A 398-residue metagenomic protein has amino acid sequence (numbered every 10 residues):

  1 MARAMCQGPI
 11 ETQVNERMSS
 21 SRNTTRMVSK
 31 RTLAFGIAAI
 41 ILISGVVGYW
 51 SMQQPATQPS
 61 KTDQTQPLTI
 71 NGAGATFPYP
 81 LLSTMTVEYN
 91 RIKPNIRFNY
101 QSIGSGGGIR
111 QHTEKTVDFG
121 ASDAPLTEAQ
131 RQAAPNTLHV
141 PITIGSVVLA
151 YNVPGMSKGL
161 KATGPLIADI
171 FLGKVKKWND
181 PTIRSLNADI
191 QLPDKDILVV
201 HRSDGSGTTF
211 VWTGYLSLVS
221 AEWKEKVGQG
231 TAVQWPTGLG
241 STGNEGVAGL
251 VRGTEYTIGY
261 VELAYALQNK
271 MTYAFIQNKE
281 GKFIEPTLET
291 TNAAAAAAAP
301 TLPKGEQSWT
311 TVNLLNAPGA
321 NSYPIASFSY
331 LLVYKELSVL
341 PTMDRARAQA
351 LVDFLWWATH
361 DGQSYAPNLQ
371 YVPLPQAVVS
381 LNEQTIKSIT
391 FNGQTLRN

Functional and structural regions predicted by a protein language model:
M1-R22: N-terminal targeting leaders characterized by basic, low-complexity, disordered sequences that direct proteins
Q7, A34-F35: General helical structural elements
M18-L33: Short, low-complexity patches enriched in S/T/P/G
S29, F35-G36, I40, G48-N398: Flexible loop/hinge segments at secondary-structure junctions
